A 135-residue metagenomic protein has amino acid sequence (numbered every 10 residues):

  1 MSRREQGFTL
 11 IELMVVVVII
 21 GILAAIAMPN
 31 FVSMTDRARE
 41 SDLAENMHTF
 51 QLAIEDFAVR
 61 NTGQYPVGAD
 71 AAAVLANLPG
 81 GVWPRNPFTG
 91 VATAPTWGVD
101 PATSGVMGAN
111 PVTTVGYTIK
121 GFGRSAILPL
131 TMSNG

Functional and structural regions predicted by a protein language model:
S2-F31: N-terminal single-pass transmembrane signal-anchor helix
D36-G63: Membrane-proximal N-terminal amphipathic helix
L52, V59-A126: Extracellular/periplasmic head regions of type IV pilus-like filament subunits
G123-G135: Low-complexity, S/T/G/P-rich flexible repeat/linker segments used as non-globular hinges and stalks within
